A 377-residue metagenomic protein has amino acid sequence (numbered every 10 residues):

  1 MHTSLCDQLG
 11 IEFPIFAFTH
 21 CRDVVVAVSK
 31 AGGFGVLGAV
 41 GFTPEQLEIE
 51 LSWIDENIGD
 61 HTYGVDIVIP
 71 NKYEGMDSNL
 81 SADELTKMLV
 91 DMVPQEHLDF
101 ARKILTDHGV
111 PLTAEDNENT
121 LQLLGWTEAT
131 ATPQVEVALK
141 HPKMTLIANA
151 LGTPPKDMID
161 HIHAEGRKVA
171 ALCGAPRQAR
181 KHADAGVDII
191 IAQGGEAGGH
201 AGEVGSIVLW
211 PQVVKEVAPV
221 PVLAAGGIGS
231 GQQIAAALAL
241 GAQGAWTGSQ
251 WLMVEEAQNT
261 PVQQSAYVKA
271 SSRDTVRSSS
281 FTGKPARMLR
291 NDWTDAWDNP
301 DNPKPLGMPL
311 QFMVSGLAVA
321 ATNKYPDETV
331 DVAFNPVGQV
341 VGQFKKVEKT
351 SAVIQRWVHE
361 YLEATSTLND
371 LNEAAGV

Functional and structural regions predicted by a protein language model:
M1-V217: Active-site entrance/lid segments in N-terminal catalytic domains of soluble metabolic enzymes
A17, A225-G226: Glycine-rich Rossmann-fold phosphate-binding loop(s) that bind the pyrophosphate of adenine dinucleotide cofactors
A82-L98, E203-L223, G229-V377: Conserved active-site-proximal phosphate/metal-binding subdomains
T153, I228-G229: Residue-level detector of alpha-helix initiation sites
